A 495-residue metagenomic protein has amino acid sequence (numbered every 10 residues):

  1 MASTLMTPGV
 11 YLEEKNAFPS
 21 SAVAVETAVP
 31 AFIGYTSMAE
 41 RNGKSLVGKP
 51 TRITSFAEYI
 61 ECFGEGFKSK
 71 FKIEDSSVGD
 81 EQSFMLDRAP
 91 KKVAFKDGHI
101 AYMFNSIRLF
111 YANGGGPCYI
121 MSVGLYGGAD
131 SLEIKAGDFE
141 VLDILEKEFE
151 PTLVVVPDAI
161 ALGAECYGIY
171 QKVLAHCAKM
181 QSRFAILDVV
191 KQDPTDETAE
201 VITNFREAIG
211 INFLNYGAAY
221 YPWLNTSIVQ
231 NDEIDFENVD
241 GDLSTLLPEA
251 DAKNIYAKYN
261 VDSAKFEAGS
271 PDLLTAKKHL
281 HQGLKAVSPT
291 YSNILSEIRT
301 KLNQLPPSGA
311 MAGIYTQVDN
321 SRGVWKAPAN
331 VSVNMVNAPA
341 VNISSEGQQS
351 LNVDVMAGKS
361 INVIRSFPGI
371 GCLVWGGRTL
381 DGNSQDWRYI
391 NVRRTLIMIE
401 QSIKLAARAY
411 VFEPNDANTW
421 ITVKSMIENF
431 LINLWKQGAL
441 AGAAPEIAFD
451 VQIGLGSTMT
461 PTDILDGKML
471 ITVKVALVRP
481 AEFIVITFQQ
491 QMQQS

Functional and structural regions predicted by a protein language model:
M1-Y119, E140, E146-I160, A175-S495: Structured, hydrophobic secondary-structure cores that serve as assembly/anchoring elements
Y11-E13, M121-V141: Short linear interaction motifs
G127, I160-L162: Solvent-exposed loop/turn segments at secondary-structure junctions within structured extracellular/periplasmic domains
E165: Acidic, metal/ion-coordinating pockets
Y170-L174: Extracytoplasmic, non-cytosolic globular domains
